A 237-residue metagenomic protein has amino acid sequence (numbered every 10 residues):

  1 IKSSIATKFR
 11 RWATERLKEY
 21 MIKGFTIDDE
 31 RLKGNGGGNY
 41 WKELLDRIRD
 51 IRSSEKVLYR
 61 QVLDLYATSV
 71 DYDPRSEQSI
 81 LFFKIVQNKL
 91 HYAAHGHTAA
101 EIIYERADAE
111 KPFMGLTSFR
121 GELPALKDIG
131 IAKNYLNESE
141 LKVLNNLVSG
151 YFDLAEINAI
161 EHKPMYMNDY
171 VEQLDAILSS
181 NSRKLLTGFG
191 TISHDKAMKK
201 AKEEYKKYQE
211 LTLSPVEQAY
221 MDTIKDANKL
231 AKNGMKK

Functional and structural regions predicted by a protein language model:
I1-K237: Positively charged, phosphate-engaging catalytic surfaces used for nucleic-acid and nucleotide handling
